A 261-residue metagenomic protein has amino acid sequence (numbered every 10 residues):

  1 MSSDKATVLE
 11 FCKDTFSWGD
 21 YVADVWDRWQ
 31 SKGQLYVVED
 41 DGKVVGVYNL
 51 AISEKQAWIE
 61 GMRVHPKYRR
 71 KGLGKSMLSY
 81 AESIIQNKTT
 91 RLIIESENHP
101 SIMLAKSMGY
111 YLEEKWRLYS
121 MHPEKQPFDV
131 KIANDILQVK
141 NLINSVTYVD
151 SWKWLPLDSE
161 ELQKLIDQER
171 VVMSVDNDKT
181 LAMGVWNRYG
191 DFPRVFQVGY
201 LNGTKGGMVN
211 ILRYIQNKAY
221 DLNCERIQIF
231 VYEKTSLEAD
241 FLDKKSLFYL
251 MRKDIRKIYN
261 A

Functional and structural regions predicted by a protein language model:
C12-N49, T147-V172: Active-site rim helix/loop that mediates acceptor-substrate recognition in acyltransferases
V37, K43-A51, W58-R63, D178-Y189: Conserved beta-strand in the GNAT
M62-R69, F196-G207: A short, internal acetyl-CoA/4′-phosphopantetheine-binding micro-motif in the GNAT/acyltransferase core
H65, R69, E82, E95: Residue-level recognition of the GNAT/N-acetyltransferase active site
Y68, G72-Y80, G206-Y214: Conserved acetyl-CoA pyrophosphate-binding loop and the N-cap/start of the following alpha-helix in GNAT-like
K75, T90-R91, S96-K115, E233-S246: Conserved active-site alpha-helix within GNAT-family acetyltransferase domains
L78, I84-N98, D221-Y232: Conserved GNAT acetyl-CoA-binding A-motif
M108-F192: Amide-forming acyltransferase catalytic core, primarily the GNAT-like/NAT-type and related acyltransferase folds
